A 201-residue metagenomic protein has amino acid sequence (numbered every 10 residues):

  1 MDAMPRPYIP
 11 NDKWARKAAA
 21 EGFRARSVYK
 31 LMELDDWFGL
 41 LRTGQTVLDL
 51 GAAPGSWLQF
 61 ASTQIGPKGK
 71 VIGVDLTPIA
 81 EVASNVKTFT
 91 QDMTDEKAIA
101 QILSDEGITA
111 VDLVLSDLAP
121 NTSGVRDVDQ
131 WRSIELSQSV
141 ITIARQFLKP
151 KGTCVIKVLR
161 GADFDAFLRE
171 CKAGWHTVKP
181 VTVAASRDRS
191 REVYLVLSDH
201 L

Functional and structural regions predicted by a protein language model:
D2-T43: Class I SAM-dependent methyltransferase Rossmann-like catalytic core, especially the SAM/SAH-binding loop
T43-A53: Conserved class I S-adenosyl-L-methionine
P54-G66: Conserved SAM-binding loop of SAM-dependent methyltransferases across substrates and taxa, primarily the Class I
P67-K68, L148-T153: Short glycine-dipeptide loop
V74-S123: S-adenosyl-L-methionine
T122-S133: Glycine/threonine-rich flexible loop motifs
I134-P150: A short glycine-rich, Lys/Arg-flanked "PGG" loop and its adjoining helix->strand segment in the class I
V158-L201: Class I S-adenosyl-L-methionine
